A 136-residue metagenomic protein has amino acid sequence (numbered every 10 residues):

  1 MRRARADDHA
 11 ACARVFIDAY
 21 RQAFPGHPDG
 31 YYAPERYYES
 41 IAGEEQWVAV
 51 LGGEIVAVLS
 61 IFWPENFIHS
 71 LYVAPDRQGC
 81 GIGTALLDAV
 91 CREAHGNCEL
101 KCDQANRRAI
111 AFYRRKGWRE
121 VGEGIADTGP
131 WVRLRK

Functional and structural regions predicted by a protein language model:
M1-D7: Conserved N-terminal entry element of GNAT/NAT acetyltransferase domains
H9-A42: Conserved GNAT-fold acetyl-CoA-binding loop/helix
E44, G129-L134: Short hydrophobic/aromatic beta-strand or adjacent loop that forms the aromatic wall/cage of a ligand/substrate-binding
V48, E54-W63, F67-Y72: Conserved beta-strand in the GNAT
I68-Q78, C102-D103: A short, internal acetyl-CoA/4′-phosphopantetheine-binding micro-motif in the GNAT/acyltransferase core
V73, G79-R92, A111-R115: Conserved acetyl-CoA-binding loop-helix of GNAT-fold acetyltransferases
T84, A105-W131: Conserved active-site alpha-helix within GNAT-family acetyltransferase domains
E93-A105: Conserved GNAT acetyl-CoA-binding A-motif
